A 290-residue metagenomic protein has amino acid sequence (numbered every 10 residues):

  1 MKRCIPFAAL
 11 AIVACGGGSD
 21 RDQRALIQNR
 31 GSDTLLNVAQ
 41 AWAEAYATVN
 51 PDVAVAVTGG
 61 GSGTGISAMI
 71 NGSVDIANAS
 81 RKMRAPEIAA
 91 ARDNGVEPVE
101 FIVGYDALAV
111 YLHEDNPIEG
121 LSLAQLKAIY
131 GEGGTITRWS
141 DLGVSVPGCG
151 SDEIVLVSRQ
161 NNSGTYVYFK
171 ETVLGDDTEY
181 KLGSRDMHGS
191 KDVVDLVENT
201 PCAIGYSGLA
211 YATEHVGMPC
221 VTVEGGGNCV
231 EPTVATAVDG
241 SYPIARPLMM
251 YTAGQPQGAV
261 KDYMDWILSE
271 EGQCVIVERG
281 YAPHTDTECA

Functional and structural regions predicted by a protein language model:
M1-V13: Sec-dependent bacterial lipoprotein signal peptides
C15-D106, Y111-A290: Exported/periplasmic ABC-transporter solute-binding proteins
